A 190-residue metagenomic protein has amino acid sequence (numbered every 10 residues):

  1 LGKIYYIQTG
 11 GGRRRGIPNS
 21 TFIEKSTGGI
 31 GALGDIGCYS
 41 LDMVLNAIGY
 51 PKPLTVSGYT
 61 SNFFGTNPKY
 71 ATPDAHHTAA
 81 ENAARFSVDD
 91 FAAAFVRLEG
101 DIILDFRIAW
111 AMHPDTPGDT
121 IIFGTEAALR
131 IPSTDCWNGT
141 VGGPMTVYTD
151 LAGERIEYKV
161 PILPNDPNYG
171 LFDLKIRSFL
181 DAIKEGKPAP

Functional and structural regions predicted by a protein language model:
L1-R85: Predominantly a Rossmann-like dinucleotide-binding segment in NAD(P)-dependent oxidoreductases
K3-I7, V56, D105-I108, I131-S133: Beta-strand scaffold of nucleotide-dependent catalytic cores
T9, V96, F106-I108, I122: Preference for bulky hydrophobic residues occupying beta-strand positions in well-ordered beta-sheet regions
G10-R15, T60-G65, G100-I102, W110-M112 (+2 more regions): Glycine-rich beta-alpha junction loops
S40, V88, L98-G100: Short loop/turn positions at the edges of beta-strands in beta-sheet-rich folds
Y50-K52, F86-V88, I102, D115-P117: Glycine/proline-rich active-site loop of Rossmann-fold NAD(P)-dependent oxidoreductases
F63-F64, P68-F86, A93, R97-L98 (+1 more regions): C-terminal glycine/acidic-rich active-site capping loop/insertion
R107-T116, P167: Glycine-rich phosphate/pyrophosphate-binding beta-alpha loops
